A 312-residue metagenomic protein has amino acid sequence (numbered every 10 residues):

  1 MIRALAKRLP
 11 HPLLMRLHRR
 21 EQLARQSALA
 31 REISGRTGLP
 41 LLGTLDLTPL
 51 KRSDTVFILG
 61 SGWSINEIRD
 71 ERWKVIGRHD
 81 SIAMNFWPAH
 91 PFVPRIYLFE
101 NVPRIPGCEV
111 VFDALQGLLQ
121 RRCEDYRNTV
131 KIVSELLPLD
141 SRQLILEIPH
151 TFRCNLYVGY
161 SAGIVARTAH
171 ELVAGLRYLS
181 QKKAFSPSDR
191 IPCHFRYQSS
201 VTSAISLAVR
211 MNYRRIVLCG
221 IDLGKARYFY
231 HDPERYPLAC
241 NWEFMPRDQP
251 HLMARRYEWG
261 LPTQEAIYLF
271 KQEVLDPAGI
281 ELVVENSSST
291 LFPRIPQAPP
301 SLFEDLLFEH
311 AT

Functional and structural regions predicted by a protein language model:
M1-T312: Metal-ion/cofactor- or nucleotide/acyl-coenzyme-handling active-site neighborhoods
